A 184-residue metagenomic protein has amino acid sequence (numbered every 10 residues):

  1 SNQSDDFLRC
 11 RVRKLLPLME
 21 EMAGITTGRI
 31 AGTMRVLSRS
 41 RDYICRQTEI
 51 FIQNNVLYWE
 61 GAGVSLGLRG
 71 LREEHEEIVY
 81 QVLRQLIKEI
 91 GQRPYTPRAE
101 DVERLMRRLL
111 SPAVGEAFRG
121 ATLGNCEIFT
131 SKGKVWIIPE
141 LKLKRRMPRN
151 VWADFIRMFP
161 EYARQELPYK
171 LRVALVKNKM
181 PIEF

Functional and structural regions predicted by a protein language model:
S1-T33, Q53, L66-G70: Catalytic subdomain that performs nucleotidyl-dependent activation
T33-F184: AMP-forming adenylation/ATP pyrophosphatase catalytic core
